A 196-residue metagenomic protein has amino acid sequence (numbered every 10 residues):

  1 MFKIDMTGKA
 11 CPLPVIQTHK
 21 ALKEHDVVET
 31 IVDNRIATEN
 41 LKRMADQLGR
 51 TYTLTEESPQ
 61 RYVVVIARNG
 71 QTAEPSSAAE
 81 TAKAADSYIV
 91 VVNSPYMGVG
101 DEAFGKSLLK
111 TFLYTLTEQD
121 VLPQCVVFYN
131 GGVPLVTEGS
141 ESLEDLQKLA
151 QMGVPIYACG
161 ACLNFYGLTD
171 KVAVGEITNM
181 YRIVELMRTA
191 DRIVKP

Functional and structural regions predicted by a protein language model:
M1-R43: Ordered, small/hydrophobic-rich secondary-structure cores
F2-I4, V127-P134, G167-T169: Short, basic, glycine/proline-bearing loop/turn elements
T30-V32, P123-G131, P155-A161: Short internal beta-strands
N34-R35, K42, T51, Q60-A78: Extended beta-strand/beta-hairpin segments
T51-T55, S142-L168: A glycine-rich helix N-cap at a beta->alpha junction
T55-T72, I183-P196: C-terminal edge-of-domain segments
A78-G139: Conserved mixed alpha/beta catalytic, RNA-binding, or beta-rich assembly cores of soluble enzyme, regulatory
V174-Y181: Short acidic-hydrophobic, aromatic-tinged amphipathic segments that line or gate anion-handling sites
